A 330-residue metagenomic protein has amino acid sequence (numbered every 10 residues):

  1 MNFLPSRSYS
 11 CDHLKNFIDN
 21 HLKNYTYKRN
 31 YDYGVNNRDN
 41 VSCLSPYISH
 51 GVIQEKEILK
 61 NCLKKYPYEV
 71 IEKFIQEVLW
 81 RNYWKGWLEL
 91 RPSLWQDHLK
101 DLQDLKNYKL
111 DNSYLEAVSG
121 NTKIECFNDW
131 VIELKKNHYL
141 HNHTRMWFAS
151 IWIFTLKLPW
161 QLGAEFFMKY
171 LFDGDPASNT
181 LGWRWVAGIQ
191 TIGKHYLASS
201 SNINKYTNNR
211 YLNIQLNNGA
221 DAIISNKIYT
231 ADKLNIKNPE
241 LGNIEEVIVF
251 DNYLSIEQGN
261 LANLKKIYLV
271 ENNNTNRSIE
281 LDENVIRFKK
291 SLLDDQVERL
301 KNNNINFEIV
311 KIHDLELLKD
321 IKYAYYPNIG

Functional and structural regions predicted by a protein language model:
M1-N142, S150-L317: C-terminal catalytic domain of photolyase/cryptochrome flavoproteins, centering on the FAD-binding pocket
F148, I312, L317-G330: Acidic beta-strand-to-loop metal/phosphate-binding motif
